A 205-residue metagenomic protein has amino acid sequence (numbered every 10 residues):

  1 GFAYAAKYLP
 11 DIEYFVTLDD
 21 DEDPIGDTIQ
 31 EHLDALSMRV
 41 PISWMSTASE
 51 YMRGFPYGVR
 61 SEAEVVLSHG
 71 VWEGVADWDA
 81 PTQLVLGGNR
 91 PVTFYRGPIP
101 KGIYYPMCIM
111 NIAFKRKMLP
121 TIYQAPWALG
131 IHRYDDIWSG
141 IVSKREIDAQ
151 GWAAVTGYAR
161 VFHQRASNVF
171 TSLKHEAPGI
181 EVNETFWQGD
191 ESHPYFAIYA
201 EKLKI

Functional and structural regions predicted by a protein language model:
G1-A6: Short, conserved alpha-helix that lines the donor NDP-sugar binding/gating region of sugar-transfer enzymes
L9-I25: Short beta-strand-to-loop acidic/aromatic patch adjacent to the donor-nucleotide binding site
E13-V16, N111, G151-V155: Beta-sheet entry/capping signal
D23-D27, H163-A166: Short catalytic/ligand-binding loop motif for oxyanion handling, primarily in non-cytosolic enzymes, centered on
P24-W127, S172, E181, D190-H193: Conserved catalytic core of nucleotide-sugar-dependent glycosyltransferases
P106, I112, M118, G130-W152: A short, conserved alpha-helix in the catalytic core of glycosyltransferases
L119-L129, W152-K174: Active-site donor/metal-binding and catalytic loop motifs of nucleotide-sugar-dependent glycosylation enzymes
T156, F170-I205: Long, compositionally biased intrinsically disordered regions
